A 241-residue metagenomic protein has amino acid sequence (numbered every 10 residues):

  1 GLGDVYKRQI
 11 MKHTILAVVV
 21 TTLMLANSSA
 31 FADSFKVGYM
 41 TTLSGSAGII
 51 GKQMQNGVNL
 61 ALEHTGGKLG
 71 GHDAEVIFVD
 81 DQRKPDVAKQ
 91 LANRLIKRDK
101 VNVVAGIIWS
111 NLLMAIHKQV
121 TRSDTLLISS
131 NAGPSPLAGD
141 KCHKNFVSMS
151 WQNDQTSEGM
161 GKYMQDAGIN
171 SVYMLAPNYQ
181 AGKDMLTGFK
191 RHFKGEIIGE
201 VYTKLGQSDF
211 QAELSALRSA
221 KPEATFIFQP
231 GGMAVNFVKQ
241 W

Functional and structural regions predicted by a protein language model:
G1-Y6: Short, small-residue-biased leader/transition segments that mark boundaries at the very start of proteins
K7-T14: Positively charged n-region of N-terminal signal peptides that target proteins for export
A17-A26: Bacterial N-terminal signal peptides
N27-A32: Sec/Tat signal peptide C-region and signal peptidase I cleavage site
S34-I50, I107-I108, S171-L175: Short beta-strand segments enriched in small/hydrophobic residues
T41, F78-D81, A176-P177: Short glycine-centered, acidic/aromatic-flanked micro-motifs in structured strand/loop junctions that mark active-site
I49-M54, H64, K68-L137, M149 (+3 more regions): Beta-alpha junction/loop-to-helix N-cap segments that form part of ligand/metal-binding clefts
Q90, S135-A138, K144-W241: Extracellular/periplasmic Venus flytrap/periplasmic-binding protein
